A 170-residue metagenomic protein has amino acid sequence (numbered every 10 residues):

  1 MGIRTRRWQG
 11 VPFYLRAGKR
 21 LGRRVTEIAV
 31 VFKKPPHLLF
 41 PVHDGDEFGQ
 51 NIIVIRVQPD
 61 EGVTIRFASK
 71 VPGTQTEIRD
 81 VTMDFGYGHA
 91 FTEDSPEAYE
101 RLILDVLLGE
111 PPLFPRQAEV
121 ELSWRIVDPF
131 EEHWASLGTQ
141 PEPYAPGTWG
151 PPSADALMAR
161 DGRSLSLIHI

Functional and structural regions predicted by a protein language model:
G2-L39, E47: Glycine-rich, aromatic-lined ligand/substrate-binding cores of catalytic and carbohydrate-binding domains
F13, L39-V42, I65, Q75-E77: Extended hydrophobic-aromatic, low-complexity segments
R23-T26, V30, F48-S164: C-terminal helical cap and adjacent loop that interface with cofactors, partners, or active-site loops
I168-I170: Conserved small/polar residues in nucleotide/adenosyl-binding loops
